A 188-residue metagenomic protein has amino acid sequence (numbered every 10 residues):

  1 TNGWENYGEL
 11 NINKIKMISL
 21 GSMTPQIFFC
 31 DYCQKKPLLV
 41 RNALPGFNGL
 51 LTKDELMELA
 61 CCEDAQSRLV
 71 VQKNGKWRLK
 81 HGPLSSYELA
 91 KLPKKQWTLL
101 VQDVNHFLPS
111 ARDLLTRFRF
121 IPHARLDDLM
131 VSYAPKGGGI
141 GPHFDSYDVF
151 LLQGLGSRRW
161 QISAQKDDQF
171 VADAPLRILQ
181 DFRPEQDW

Functional and structural regions predicted by a protein language model:
K14-D31, P45-L51, M57-W188: Active-site region of the double-stranded beta-helix
C33-K35: Long, charge-rich, low-complexity alpha-helical segments
